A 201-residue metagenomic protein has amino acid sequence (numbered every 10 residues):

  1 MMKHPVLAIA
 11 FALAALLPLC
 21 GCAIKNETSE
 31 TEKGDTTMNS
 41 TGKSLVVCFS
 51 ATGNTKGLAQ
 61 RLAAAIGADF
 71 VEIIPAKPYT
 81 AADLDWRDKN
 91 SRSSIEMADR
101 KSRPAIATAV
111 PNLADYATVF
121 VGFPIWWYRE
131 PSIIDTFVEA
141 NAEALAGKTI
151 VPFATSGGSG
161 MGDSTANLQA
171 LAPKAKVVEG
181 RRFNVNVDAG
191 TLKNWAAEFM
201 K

Functional and structural regions predicted by a protein language model:
M1-I9: Bacterial N-terminal signal peptides that target proteins for export
A10-P18: Bacterial N-terminal signal peptides
C22-V119, Y128-E130, G190-K201: N-terminal beta1-alpha1-beta2 submodule of the flavodoxin-like/Rossmannoid cofactor-binding fold
T41, A65, L145, A172-A175: Short, well-ordered coil/turn elements that cap or connect secondary structure elements
A51-N54, W126, G157-G160, N184-V187: Glycine-/small-residue-rich active-site loops that bind phosphorylated ligands and cofactors
D69-F70, K174-R182: Short beta-strand elements in bilobed, periplasmic/extracellular small-molecule ligand-binding domains
I74-A76, T149-S156, E179-V185: A short, structured active-site edge motif that brings together acidic residues
R87-P173: Helix-loop-strand module that forms the ligand-binding subsite of alpha/beta enzymes
